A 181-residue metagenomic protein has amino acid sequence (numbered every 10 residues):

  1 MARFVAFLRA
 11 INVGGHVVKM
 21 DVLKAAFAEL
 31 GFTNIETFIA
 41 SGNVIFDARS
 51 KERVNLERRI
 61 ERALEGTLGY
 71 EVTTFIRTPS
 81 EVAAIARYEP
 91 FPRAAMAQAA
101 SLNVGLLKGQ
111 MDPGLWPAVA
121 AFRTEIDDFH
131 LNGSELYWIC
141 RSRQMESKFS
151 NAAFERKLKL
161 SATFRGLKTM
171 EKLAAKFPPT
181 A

Functional and structural regions predicted by a protein language model:
A2-A181: Surface-exposed, charge/polar-rich loops and edge strands
